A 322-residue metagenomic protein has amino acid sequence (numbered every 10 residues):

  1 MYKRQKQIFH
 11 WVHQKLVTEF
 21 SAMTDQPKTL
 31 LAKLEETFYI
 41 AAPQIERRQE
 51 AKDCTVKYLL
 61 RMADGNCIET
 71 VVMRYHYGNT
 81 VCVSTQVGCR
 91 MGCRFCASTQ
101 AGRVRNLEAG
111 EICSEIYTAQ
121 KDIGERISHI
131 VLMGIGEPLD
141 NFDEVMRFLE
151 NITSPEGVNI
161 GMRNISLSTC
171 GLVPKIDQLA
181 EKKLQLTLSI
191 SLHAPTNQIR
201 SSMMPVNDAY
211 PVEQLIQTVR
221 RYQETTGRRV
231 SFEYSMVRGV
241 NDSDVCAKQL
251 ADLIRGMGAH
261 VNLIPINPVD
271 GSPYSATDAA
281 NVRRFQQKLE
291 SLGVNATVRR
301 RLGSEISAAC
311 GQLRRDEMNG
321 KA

Functional and structural regions predicted by a protein language model:
K3-I68, R220-R228, Y234-A322: Auxiliary Fe-S-binding modules of radical SAM enzymes
A51, S84-T85, S98, S168 (+2 more regions): Short linear Ser/Thr-Pro motifs
V56, I68, N79-V83, M91 (+1 more regions): Generic beta-strand structural signal
D64-G78: P-loop NTP-binding catalytic core
R74-E111: Canonical Radical SAM [4Fe-4S] cluster-binding loop centered on the CxxxCxxC motif and its immediate flanking residues
Q100-H129: Conserved alpha-helical substructure of the radical SAM core
Q120-H129, G134-A296: Conserved AdoMet/S-adenosylmethionine-binding subsite of the radical SAM
